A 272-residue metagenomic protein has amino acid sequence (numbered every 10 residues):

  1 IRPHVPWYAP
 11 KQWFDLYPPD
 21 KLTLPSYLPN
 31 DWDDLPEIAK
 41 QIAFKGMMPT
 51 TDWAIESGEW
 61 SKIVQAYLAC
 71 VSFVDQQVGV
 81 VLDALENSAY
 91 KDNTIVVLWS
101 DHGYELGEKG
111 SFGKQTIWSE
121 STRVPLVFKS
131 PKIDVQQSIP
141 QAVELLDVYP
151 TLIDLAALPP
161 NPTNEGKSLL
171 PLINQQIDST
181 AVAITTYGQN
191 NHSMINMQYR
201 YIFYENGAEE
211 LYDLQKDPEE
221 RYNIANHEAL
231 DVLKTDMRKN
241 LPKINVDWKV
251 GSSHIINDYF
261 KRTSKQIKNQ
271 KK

Functional and structural regions predicted by a protein language model:
I1, Y67, V71-V74, V78 (+3 more regions): Beta-strand elements within well-structured catalytic alpha/beta cores of enzymes that handle phosphate/sulfate esters
P6-I55, S264-K272: Core domains of carbohydrate- and sulfate-ester-processing enzymes
Y8-A9, L16, D83-D134, E144: Histidine-centered active-site microenvironments of extracellular/periplasmic hydrolases and transferases
P19, E108, P171, N223-N226: Phosphate-coordinating loops and pocket residues in cytosolic domains that bind phosphorylated ligands
A43-K62, C70, V74, I224-K272: Long, internal low-complexity/basic segments
E56-C70, G113, I133-V143, L155-P160 (+1 more regions): Active-site rim elements
Q77-A84, S88, T151, L155 (+1 more regions): Short alpha-helical functional segments enriched in proximate histidine and acidic residues
S100-E108, K114, D134, Q141-L214 (+3 more regions): C-terminal cap/loop subdomain of S1 sulfatases and analogous C-terminal strand-loop tails that border
